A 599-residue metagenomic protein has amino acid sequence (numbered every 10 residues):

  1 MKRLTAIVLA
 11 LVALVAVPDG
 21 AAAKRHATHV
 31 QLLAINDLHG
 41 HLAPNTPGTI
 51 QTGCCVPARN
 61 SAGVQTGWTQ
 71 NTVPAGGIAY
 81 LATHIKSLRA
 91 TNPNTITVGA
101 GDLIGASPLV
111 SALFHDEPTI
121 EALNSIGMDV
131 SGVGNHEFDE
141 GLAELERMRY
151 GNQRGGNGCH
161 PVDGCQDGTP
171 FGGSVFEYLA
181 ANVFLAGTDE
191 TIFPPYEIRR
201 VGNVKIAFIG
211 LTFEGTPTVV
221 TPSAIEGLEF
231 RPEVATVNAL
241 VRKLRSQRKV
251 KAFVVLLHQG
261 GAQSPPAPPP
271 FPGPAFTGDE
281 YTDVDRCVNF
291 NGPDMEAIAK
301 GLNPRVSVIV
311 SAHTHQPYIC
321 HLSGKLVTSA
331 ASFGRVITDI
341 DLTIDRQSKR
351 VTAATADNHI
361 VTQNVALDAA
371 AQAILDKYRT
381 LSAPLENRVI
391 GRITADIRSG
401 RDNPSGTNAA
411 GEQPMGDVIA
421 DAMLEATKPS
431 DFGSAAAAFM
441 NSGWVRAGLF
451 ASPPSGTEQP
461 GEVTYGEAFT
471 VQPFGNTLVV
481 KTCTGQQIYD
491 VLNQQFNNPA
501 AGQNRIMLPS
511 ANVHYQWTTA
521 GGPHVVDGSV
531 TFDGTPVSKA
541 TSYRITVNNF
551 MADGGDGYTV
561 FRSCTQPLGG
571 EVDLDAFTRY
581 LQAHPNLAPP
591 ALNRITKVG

Functional and structural regions predicted by a protein language model:
M1-L4: Positively charged n-region of N-terminal signal peptides that target proteins for export
A6-A16: Bacterial N-terminal signal peptides
A22-V365, M415-E425, A438, T482 (+2 more regions): Acidic, metal/ion-coordinating pockets
H26-Q31, I35, H41, Q51-C54 (+8 more regions): Feature captures C-terminal
T221-P222, G324, R401-T407, Q472-G475: Flexible glycine/proline-enriched surface loops and loop-helix/loop-strand junctions
V361-A373, P384, I393: Acidic, Ser/Thr/Pro-rich beta/coil linker or hinge segments at domain junctions
A370-T380, D417: Conserved, carboxylate-rich catalytic/transport cores that coordinate ions
R388-E412: Glycine-rich phosphate/diphosphate-binding loops and the adjacent beta-loop-alpha structural elements that coordinate
